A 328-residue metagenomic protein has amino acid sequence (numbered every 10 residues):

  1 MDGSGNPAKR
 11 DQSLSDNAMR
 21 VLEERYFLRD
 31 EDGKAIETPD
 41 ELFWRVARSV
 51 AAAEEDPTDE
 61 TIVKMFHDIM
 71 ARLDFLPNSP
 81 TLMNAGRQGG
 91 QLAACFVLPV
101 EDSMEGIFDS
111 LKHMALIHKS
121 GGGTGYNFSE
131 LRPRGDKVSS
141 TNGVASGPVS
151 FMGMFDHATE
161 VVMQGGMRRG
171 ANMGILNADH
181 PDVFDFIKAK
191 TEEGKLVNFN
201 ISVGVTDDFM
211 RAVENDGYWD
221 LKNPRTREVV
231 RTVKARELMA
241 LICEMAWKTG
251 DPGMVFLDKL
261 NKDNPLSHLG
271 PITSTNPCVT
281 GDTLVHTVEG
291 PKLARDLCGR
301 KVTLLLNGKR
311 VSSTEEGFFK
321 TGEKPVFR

Functional and structural regions predicted by a protein language model:
M1-T280, D296-C298, R310: Extended catalytic cores of very large enzyme megasubunits
V279-R328: HINT superfamily self-processing domains
